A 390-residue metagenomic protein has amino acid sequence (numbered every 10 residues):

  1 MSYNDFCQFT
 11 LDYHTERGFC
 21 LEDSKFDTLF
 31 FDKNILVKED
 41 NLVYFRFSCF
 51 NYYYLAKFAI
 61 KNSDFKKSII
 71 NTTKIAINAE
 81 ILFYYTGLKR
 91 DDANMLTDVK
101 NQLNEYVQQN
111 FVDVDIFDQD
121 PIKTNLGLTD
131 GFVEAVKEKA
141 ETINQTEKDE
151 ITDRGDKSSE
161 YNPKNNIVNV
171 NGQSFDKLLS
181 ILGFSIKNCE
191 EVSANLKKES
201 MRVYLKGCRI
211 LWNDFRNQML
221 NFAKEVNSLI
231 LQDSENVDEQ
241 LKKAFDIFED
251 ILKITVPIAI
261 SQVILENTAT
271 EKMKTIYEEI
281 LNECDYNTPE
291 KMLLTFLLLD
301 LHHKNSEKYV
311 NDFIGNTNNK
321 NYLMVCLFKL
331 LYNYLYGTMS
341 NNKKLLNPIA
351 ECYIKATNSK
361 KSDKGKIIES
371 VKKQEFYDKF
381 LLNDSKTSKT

Functional and structural regions predicted by a protein language model:
M1: Positively charged, polyanion-binding regions of nucleic-acid-associated proteins
D5-I77, E105-Q108, I116-D120: C-terminal leucine-rich, beta-strand-based interaction scaffolds used for sensing/assembly
T15, F58, S63-T390: Extended amphipathic alpha-helical scaffold segments
